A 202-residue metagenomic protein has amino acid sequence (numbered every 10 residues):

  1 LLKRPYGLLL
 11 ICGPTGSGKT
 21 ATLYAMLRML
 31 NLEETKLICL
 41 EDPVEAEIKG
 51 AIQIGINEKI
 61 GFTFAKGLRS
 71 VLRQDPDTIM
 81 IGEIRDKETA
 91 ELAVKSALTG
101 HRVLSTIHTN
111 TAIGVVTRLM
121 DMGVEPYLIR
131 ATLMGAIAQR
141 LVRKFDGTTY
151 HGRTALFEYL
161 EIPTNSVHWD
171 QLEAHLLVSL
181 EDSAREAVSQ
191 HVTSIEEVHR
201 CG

Functional and structural regions predicted by a protein language model:
L1-G202: Short, flexible helix-loop junctions that flank or precede catalytic/ligand sites
